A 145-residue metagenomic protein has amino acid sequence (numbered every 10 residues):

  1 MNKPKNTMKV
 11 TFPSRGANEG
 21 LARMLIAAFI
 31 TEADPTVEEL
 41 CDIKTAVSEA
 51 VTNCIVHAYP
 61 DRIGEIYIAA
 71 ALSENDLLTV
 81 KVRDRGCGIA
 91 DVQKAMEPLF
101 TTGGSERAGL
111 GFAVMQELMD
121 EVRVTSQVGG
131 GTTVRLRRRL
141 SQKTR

Functional and structural regions predicted by a protein language model:
M1-K9, C54-R145: Conserved beta-strand-loop-beta-strand hairpin that lines the nucleotide-binding pocket of ATP/GTP-utilizing enzymes
T7-T11, A33-T36: A short, mixed-charge helix-start or loop-turn motif at secondary-structure junctions
K9-G20: STAS-typified acidic loop motif
F12, T45, R85: Short gly/ser-rich anion-binding loops that grip negatively charged ligand groups
R23-S48, R107: Conserved short strand/loop->alpha-helix "switch" segment adjacent to the catalytic nucleotide/phosphoryl-transfer site
E49-N53: Conserved polar catalytic motif of the HATPase_c/GHKL fold
